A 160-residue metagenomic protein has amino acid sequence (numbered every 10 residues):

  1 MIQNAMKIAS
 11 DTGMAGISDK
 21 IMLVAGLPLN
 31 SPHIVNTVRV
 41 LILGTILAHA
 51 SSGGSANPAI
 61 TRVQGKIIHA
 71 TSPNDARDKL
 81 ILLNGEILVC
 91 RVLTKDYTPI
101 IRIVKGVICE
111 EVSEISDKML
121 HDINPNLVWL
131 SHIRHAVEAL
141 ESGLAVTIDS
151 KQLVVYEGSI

Functional and structural regions predicted by a protein language model:
M1-T12: Glycine-/charge-enriched secondary-structure boundary and capping motifs
Q3, K95, E114-D117: Residue-level marker for well-ordered alpha-helical positions
I8-A9, P73-R77, L93-D96, R134: A generic local structural motif
T12-K20, V24-L43, A48-N74, I101-G106 (+1 more regions): Acidic, glycine-rich flexible loop/linker segments
G26, V92-L93: Short, flexible beta-strand-to-coil junctions
L83-G85, L93-R102, I160: Active-site/ligand-binding-proximal alpha/beta "capping" segment
